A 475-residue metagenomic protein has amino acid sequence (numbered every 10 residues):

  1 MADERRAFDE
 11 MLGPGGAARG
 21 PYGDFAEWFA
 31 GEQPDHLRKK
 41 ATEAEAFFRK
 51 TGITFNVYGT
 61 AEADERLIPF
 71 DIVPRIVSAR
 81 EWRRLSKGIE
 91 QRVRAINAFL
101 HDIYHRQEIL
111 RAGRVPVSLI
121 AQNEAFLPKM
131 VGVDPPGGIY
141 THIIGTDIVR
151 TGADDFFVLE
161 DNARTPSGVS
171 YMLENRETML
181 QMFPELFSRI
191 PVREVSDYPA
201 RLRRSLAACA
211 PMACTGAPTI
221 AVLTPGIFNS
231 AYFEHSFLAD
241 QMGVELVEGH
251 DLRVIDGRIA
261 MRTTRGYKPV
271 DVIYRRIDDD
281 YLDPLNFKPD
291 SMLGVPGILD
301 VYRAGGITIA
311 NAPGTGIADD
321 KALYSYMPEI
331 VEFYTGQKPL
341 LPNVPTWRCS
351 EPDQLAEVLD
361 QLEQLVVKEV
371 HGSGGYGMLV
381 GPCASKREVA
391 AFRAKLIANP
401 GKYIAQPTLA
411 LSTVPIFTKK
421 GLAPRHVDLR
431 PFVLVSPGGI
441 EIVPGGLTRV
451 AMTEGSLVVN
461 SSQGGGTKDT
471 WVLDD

Functional and structural regions predicted by a protein language model:
M1-D475: Preference for protein termini
